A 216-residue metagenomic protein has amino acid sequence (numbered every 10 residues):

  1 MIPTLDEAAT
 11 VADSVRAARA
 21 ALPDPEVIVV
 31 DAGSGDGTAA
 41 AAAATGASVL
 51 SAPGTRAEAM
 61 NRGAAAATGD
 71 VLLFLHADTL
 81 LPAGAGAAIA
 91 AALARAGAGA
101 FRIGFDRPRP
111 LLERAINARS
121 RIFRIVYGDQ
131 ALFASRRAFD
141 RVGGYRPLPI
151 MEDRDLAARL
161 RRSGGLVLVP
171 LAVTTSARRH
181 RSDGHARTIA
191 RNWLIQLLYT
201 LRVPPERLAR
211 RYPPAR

Functional and structural regions predicted by a protein language model:
D6-A20: Short, well-formed alpha-helical segments that are part of the catalytic scaffolds of diverse glycosyltransferases
A9-D13, D36-T45, G84: Acidic helix N-cap motif at the loop->helix transition within catalytic regions of sugar-transfer enzymes
D31-A39, T79: A conserved acidic beta->alpha catalytic loop
S51-A67: Glycine-rich, basic loop-to-helix element that forms the pyrophosphate-binding segment of sugar-nucleotide handling
L72: Short aromatic/hydrophobic "clamp" motif used to bind/position activated sugar donors
A83-L111: Conserved donor NDP-sugar-binding/catalytic core segment of glycosyltransferases
G97-R107, I116-R137, R141: A recurrent flexible, glycine/aromatic-enriched loop bordering the glycosyltransferase active site that acts as
A158-R216: Hydrophobic helical membrane-anchoring modules
